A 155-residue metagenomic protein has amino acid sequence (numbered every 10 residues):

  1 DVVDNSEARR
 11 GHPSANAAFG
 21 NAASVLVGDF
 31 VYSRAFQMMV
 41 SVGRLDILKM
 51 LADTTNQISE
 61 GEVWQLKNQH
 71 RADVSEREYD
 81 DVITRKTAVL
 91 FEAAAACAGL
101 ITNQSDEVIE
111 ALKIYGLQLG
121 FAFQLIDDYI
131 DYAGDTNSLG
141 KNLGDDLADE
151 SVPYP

Functional and structural regions predicted by a protein language model:
D1-P155: Mg2+-dependent prenyl diphosphate-binding active-site environment of isoprenoid biosynthetic enzymes
